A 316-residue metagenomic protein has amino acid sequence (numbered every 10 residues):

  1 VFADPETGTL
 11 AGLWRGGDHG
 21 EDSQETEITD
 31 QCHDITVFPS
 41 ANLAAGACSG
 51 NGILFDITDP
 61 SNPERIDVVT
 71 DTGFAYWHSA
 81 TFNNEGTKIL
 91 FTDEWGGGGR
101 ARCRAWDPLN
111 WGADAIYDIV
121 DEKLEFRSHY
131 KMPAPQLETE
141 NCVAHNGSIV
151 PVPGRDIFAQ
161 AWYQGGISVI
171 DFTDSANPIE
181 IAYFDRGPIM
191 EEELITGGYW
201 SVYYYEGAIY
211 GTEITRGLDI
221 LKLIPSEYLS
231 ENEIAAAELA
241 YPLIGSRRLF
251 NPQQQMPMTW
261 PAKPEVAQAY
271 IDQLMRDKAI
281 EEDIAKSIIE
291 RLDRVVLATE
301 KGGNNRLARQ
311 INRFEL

Functional and structural regions predicted by a protein language model:
V1-A262, V266: Feature marking well-ordered beta-strand scaffolds used for ligand recognition
E233-L316: Soluble extracellular-acting proteins and domains
